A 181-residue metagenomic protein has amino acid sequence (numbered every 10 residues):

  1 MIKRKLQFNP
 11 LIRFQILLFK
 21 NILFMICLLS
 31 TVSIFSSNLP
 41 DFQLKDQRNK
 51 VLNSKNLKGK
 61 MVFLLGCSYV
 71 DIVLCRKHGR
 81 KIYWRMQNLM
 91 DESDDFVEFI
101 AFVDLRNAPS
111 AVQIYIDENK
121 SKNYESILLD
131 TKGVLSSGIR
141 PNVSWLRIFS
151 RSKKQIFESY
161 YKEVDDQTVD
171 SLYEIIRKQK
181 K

Functional and structural regions predicted by a protein language model:
K5-L23: Bacterial N-terminal signal peptides that target proteins for export
L39, I100, I114-S144: Short, internal strand/loop/helix patches that form the active-site neighborhood or redox-interaction surface
Q43-M61: A short beta-strand-turn-helix
L57-R76: Short active-site neighborhood of thiol/selenol oxidoreductases, capturing the structured segment around
I72-N119: Structural microenvironment flanking redox-active thiols in thiol-disulfide oxidoreductases
R151, Q155-K181: Thiol-/selenol-based redox modules, centered on thioredoxin-like and closely related oxidoreductase domains
